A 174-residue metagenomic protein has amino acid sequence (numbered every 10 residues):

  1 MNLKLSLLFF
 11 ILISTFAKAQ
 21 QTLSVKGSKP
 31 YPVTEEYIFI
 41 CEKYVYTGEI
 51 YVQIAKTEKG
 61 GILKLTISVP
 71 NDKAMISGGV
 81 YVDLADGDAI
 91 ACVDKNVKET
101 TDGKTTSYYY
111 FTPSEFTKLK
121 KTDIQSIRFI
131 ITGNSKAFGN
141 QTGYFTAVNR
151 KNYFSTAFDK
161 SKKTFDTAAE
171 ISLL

Functional and structural regions predicted by a protein language model:
M1-S24: Bacterial Sec-dependent N-terminal signal peptides
A17-I54, E58-I62, T167-L174: Sec-dependent signal peptide cleavage junction
G60-K64, K104-T106: A generic structural signal for beta-strand entry/edge sites
K64-N71: Short amphipathic, basic-aromatic surface patches that mediate peripheral association with negatively charged
K73-G78: Short coil-to-beta strand junction motifs in C2/discoidin
V80-D83: Short, surface-exposed beta-strand/strand-loop-strand elements in extracellular ectodomains
D88-C92, V97-L174: Internal interaction segment
